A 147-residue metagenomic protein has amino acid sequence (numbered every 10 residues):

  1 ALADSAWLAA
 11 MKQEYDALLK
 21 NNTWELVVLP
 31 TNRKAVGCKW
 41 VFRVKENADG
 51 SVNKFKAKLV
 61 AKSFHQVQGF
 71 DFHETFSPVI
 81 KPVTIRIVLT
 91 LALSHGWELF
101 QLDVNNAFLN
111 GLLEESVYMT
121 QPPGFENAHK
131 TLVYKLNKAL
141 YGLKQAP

Functional and structural regions predicted by a protein language model:
A1-P147: Metal/cofactor- and membrane transport-associated sequence elements
